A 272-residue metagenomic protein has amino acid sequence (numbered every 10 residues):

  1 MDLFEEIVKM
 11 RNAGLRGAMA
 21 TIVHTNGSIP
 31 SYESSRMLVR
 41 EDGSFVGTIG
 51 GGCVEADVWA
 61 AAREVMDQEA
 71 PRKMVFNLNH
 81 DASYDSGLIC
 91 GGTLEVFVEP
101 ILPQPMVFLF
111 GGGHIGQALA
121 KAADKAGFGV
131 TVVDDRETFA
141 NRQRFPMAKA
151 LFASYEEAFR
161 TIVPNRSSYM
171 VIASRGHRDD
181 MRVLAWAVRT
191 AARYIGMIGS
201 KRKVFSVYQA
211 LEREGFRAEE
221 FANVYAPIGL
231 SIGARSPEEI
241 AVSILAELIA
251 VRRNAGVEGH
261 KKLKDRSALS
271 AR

Functional and structural regions predicted by a protein language model:
M1-L151, I162-Y169, K203, Q209-E212 (+1 more regions): Segments forming oxygen-rich coordination pockets for charged ligands
A122, R182-A187: A short acidic, amphipathic alpha-helical/loop segment
V130, M170, I195, F221-V224: Hydrophobic/aromatic residues located in beta-strands of well-ordered beta-sheets within soluble catalytic
A153-F159: Conserved SAM/SAH-binding loop
R166, R213-V224: Short acidic, glycine/proline-enriched helix-loop-strand junctions
Y169, S174, A185-A210: ADP-ribose/adenylate-binding Rossmann-like module
H177-M181: Beta-loop-alpha module in the N-terminal Rossmann-like domain of NAD(P)-dependent dehydrogenases, especially those
S200, E219-A250: Active-site capping/gating segments
